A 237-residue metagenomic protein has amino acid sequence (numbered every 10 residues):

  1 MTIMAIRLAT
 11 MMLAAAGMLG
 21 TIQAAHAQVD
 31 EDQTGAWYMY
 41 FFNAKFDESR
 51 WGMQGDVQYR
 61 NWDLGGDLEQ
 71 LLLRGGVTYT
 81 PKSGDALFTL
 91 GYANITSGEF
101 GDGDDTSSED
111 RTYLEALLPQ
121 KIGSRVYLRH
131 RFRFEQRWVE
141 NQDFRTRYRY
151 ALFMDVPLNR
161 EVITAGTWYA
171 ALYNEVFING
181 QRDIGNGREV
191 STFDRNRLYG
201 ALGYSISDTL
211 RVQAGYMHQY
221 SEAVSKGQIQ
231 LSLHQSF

Functional and structural regions predicted by a protein language model:
A25-Q70: Short glycine/proline- and aromatic-enriched beta-strand/turn motifs that initiate or cap beta-hairpins
H26-Q33, W62-G66, E99-T106, V139-D143 (+2 more regions): Outer-membrane beta-barrel domain signature
T34-Y38, E69-L73, S108-T112, Q142-Y148 (+2 more regions): Residues that define the transmembrane beta-barrel architecture of outer-membrane proteins
Y40-A44, G75-Y79, L114-L118, Y150-L158 (+2 more regions): Residues on the lipid-exposed face of transmembrane beta-strands in outer-membrane beta-barrel proteins
K45-W51, T80-D85, K121-L128, L158-W168 (+1 more regions): Short loop/turn motifs that connect adjacent beta-strands in outer-membrane beta-barrel proteins
W51-G55, L73, A86-L90, L128-F132 (+5 more regions): Transmembrane beta-strands of outer-membrane beta-barrel proteins
V57-D63, Y92-G98, Q120, F134-W138 (+3 more regions): Transmembrane beta-strands of outer-membrane beta-barrel pores
L172, F193, R197-F237: Predominantly the C-terminal beta-signal and adjacent terminal strand-loop region of outer-membrane beta-barrel
